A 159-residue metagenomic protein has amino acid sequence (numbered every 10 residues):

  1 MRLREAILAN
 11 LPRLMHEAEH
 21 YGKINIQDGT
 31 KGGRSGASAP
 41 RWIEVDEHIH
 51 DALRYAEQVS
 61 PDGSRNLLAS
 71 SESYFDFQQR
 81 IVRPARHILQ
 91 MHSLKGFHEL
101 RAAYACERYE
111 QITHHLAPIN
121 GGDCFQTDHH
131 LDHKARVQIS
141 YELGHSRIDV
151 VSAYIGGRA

Functional and structural regions predicted by a protein language model:
R4, L8-R54: Conserved tyrosine-mediated DNA breakage-rejoining catalytic core shared by Y-recombinases
A9, E142, A153-Y154: Residues in the recognition helix of alpha-helical DNA-binding motifs
R13-H16, H145-V150: Short, basic interhelical loop/turn and adjoining N-cap of the next helix at nucleic-acid- or acidic-partner-contacting
E44-T113: Active-site/catalytic core of tyrosine-dependent DNA strand-transfer enzymes
R101-H145: C-terminal catalytic core of tyrosine-transesterase DNA break-rejoin enzymes
I148-R158: Major-groove recognition helix of helix-turn-helix-like DNA-binding domains
